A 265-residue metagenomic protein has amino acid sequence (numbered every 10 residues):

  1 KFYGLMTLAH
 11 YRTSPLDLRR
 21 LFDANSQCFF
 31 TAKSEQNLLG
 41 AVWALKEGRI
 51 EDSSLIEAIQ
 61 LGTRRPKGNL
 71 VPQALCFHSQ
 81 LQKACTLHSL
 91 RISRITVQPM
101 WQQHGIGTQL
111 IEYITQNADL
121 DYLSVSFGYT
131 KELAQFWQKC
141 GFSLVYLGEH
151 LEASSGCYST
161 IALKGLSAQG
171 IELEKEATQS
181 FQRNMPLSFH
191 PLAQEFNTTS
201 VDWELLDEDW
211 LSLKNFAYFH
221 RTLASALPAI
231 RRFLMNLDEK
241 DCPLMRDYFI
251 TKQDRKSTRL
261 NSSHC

Functional and structural regions predicted by a protein language model:
K1-K46: Conserved helicase/translocase motor-coupling segment
W43-T96, S154: Conserved acyl-donor/pantetheine-binding loop and adjacent beta-alpha core of acyl/acetyltransferases and related
K83, H88-R94, Q116-Y129, F136: Conserved GNAT acetyl-CoA-binding A-motif
R94-Q116: Conserved acetyl-CoA-binding loop-helix of GNAT-fold acetyltransferases
S143-S159: Conserved catalytic-core motifs of GNAT/GCN5-like acyltransferases
S159-G170: Conserved beta strand-loop-helix elements of the APE1-like EEP
M185-F249: Long, compositionally biased intrinsically disordered terminal regions
D254-K256, L260-C265: Single conserved hydrophobic/aromatic residue that forms the stacking wall/gate of nucleotide- or nucleobase-binding
